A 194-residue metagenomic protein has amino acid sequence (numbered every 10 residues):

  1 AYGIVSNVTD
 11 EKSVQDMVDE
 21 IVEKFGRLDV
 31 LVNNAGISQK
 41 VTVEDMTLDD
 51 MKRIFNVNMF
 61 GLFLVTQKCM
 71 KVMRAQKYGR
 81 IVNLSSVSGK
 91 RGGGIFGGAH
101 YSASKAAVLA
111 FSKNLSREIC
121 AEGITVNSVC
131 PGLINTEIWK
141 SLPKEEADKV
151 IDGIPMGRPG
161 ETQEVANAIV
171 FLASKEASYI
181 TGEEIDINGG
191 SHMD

Functional and structural regions predicted by a protein language model:
V5-D16, L48, Q163-E164: The beta1-alpha1 cofactor-binding region of Rossmann-like NAD(H)/NADP(H)-dependent oxidoreductases
A35-Q39, G190: Conserved NAD(P)H cofactor-binding loop of Rossmann-fold oxidoreductase domains
T42-V43, D50-F55, W139, E146 (+1 more regions): Substrate-binding pocket helix/loop in short-chain dehydrogenase/reductase
T66, S104, S112: Active-site helix of classical SDR
K71, K113, R117-A121, S178: Alpha-helical segment proximal to the catalytic Tyr-Lys
S86: Residue(s) in the substrate-gating loop at a strand-loop-helix junction that position the organic substrate next
L109, A121, S128, K149-E176 (+2 more regions): C-terminal helical subdomain
